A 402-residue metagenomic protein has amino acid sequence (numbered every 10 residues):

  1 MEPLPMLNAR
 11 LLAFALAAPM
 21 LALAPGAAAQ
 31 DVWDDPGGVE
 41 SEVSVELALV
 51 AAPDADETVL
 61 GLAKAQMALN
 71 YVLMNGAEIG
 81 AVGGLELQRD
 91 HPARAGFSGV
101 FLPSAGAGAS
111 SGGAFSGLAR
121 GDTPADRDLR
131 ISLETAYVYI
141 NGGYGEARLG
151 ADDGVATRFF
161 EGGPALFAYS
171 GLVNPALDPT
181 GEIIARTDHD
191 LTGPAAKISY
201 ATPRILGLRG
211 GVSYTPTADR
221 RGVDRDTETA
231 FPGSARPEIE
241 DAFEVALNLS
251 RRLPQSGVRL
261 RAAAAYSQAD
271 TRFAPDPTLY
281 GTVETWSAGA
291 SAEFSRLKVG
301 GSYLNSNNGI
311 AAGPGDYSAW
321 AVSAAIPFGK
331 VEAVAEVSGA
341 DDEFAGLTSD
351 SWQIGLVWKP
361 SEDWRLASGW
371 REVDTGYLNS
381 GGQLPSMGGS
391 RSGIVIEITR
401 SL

Functional and structural regions predicted by a protein language model:
V32-P53, N75, I79-A81: Transmembrane beta-strand segments of Gram-negative outer membrane beta-barrel proteins
E40, E57-D219, R251: Outer membrane beta-barrel
L47-P53, L85-R89, D153-V155, Y214-A218 (+8 more regions): Transmembrane beta-strands of outer-membrane beta-barrel pores
E57-A63, I131-E134, T192-A196, I239-F243 (+4 more regions): Residues that define the transmembrane beta-barrel architecture of outer-membrane proteins
Q66-L69, A136-Y139, S199-A201, A246-S250 (+5 more regions): Outer-membrane beta-barrel architecture
N75-I79, Y144-R148, G207-G210, L253-A262 (+5 more regions): Repeated loop/turn-to-beta-strand initiation elements of outer-membrane beta-barrel proteins
I205, V245, G388-L402: Outer-membrane beta-barrel "beta-signal"
E240, E244-G355: Detector for outer-membrane/organellar transmembrane beta-barrel domains, recognizing the amphipathic beta-strand
